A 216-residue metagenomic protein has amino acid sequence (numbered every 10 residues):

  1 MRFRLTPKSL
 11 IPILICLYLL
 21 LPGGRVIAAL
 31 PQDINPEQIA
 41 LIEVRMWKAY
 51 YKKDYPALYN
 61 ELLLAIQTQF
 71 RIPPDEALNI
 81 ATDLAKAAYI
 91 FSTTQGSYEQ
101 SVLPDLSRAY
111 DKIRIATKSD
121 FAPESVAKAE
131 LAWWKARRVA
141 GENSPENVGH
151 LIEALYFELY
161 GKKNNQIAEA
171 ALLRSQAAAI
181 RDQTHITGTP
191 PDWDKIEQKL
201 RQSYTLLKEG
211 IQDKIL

Functional and structural regions predicted by a protein language model:
K8-R25: Hydrophobic membrane-insertion alpha-helices, especially the h-region of bacterial N-terminal signal peptides
N35-E43: Generic helix N-cap/helix-start motif at coil->alpha-helix transitions
I42-R45, I80-L84, Q176: TPR repeat positional signature
Y50-Y51, F91-T94: Hydrophobic/aromatic side-chain positions at a characteristic register within alpha-helices of tetratricopeptide repeats
N60-Y89: Short, charge-rich amphipathic alpha-helical segments embedded in non-transmembrane helical bundles/solenoids
L106-T184: Extended amphipathic alpha-helical interaction segments
G188-L216: A cross-kingdom marker for long, charged
